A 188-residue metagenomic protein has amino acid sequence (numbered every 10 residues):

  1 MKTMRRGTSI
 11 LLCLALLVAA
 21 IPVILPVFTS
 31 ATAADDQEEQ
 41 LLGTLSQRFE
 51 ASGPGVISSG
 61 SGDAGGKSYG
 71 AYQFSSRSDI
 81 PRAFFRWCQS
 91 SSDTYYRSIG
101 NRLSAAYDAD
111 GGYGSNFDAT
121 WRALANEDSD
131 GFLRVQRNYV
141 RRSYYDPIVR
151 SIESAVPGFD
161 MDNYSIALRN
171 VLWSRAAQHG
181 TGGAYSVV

Functional and structural regions predicted by a protein language model:
M1-M4: N-terminal secretory signal peptides that target proteins for export/translocation
R6-A20: Sec-dependent N-terminal signal peptides
A20-D36: Sec-dependent signal peptide cleavage junction
A31-F159, A167-V188: Cell-wall polysaccharide-cleaving catalytic domain and substrate-binding groove, primarily in peptidoglycan/chitin
